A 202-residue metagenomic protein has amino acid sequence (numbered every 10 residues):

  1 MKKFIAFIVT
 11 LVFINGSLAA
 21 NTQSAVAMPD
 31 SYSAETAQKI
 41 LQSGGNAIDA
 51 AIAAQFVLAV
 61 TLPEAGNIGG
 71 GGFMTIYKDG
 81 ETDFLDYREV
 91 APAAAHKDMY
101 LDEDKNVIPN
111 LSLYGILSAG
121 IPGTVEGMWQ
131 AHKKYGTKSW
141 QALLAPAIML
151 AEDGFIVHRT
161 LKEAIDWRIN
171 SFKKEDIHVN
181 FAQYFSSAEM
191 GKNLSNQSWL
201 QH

Functional and structural regions predicted by a protein language model:
M1-F4: Positively charged n-region of N-terminal signal peptides that target proteins for export
A6-G16: Bacterial N-terminal signal peptides
A19-E35, K39, A47-H202: Noncatalytic scaffold domains of N-terminal-nucleophile
